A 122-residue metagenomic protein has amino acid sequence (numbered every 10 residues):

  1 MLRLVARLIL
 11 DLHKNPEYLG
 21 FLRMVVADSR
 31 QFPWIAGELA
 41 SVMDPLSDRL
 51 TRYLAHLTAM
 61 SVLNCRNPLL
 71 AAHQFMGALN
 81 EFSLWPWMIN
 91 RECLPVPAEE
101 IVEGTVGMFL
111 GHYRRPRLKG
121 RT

Functional and structural regions predicted by a protein language model:
M1-V26, Q31, M76, N80 (+1 more regions): Helical hydrophobic small-molecule/effector-binding pocket
I9, R30, W34-G37, I89 (+1 more regions): Short coil/turn segments at secondary-structure junctions
L12-R23, P33-A59, L69, E100-E103: Amphipathic alpha-helical packing segments from all-alpha helical-bundle domains
H13, S29-R30, T58, M88 (+1 more regions): Hydrophobic residues in alpha-helical segments
A40, T58-G107, R117-T122: Hydrophobic/aromatic-rich alpha-helical bundle segments in the mid-to-C-terminal region
Y53, M108-P116: C-terminal alpha-helix
